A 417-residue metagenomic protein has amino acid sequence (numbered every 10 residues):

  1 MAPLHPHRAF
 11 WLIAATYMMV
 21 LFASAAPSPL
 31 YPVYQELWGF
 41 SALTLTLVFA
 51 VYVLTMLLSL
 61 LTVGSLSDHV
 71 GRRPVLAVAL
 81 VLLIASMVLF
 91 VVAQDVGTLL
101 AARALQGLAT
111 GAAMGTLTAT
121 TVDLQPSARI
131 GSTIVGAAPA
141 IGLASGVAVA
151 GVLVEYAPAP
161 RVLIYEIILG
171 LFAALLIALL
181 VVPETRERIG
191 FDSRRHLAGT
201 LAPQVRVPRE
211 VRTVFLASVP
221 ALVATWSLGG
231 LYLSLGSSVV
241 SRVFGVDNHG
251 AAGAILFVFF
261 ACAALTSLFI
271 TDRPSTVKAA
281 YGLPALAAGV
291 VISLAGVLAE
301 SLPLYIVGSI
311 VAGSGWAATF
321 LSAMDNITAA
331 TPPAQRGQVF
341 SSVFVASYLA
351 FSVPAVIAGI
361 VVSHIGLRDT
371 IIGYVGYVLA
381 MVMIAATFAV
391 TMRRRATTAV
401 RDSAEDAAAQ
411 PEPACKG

Functional and structural regions predicted by a protein language model:
G39, G71, V92-G97, P158 (+1 more regions): Helix-breaking motifs and short loop linkers at transmembrane-helix boundaries and internal kinks in secondary membrane
L57-V96: Conserved MFS/SLC helix-loop-helix module at the cytosolic interface between two early adjacent transmembrane helices
A102-P139: Cytoplasmic helix-loop-helix junction between adjacent transmembrane helices in 12-TM secondary transporters
T133-L180: Helix-loop-helix hairpin linking two adjacent transmembrane segments in secondary transporters
L163-L180, I371-A389: Symmetry-related core transmembrane helices of the 12-TM Major Facilitator Superfamily/SLC fold
A251-S275, A285, G289: Transmembrane alpha-helices of Major Facilitator/SLC transporters
K278-L321: C-terminal transmembrane helical hairpin of 12-TM major facilitator-type secondary transporters
W316, M324-T370, Y374-V375, A385: A late C-terminal transmembrane helix in Major Facilitator Superfamily
